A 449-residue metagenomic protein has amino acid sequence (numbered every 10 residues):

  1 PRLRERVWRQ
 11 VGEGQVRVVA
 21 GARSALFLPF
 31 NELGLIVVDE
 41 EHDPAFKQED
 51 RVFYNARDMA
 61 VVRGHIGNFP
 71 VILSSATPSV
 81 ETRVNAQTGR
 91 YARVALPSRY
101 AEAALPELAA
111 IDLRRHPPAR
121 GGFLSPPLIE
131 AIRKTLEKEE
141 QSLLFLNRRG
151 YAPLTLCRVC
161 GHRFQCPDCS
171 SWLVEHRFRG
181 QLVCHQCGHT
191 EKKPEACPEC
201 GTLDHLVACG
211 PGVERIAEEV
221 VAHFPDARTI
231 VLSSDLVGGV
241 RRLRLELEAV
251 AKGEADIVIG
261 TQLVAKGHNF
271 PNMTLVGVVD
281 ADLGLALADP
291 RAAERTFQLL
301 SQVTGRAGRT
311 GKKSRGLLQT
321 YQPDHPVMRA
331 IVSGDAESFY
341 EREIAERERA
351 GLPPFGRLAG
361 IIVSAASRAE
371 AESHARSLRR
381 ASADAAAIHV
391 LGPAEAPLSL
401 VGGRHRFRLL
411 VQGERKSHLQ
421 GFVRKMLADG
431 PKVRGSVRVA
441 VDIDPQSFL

Functional and structural regions predicted by a protein language model:
P1-R17, G21-E372, R376-D384, I388 (+5 more regions): Inter-lobe coupling/hinge segments of SF2-like helicase ATPases
V390, R424-M426, R434-V441: Structured alpha/beta or helical-core interaction and ligand-binding surfaces enriched in interleaved
R404: Juxtacatalytic substrate-recognition/specificity segment
Q420-G421: Charge-rich, low-aromatic oligomerization/scaffolding segments with amphipathic character
I443-L449: Short, charged, intrinsically disordered terminal tails
